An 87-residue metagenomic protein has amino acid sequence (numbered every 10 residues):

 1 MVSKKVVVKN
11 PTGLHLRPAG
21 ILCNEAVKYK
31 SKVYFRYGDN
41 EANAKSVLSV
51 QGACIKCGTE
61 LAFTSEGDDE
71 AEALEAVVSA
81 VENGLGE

Functional and structural regions predicted by a protein language model:
M1, K30, L85-E87: A composition-driven signal for long, intrinsically disordered, charge-rich low-complexity tracts
M1-K5, E60-A62: Intrinsic-disorder/low-complexity, polar/charged segments enriched in Ser/Thr/Lys/Arg/Asp/Glu/Gln
V7-C57, S65: Compact, glycine-rich, soluble single-domain proteins
G52-E87: C-terminal structural segments of small proteins and small subunits
